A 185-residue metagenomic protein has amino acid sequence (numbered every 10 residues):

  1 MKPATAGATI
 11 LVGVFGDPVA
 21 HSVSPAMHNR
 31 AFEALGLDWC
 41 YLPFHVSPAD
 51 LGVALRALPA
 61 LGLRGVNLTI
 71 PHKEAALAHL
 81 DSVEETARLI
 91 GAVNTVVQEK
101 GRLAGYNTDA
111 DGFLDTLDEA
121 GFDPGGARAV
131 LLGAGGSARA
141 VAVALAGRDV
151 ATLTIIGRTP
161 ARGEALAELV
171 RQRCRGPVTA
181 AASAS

Functional and structural regions predicted by a protein language model:
P3-F122: Phosphate/diphosphate ligand-binding glycine-rich loop within oxidoreductases
G16, G105-A110, F122-G147, G157-R158: Glycine-rich adenosine-cofactor-binding loop
H45-S47, T159, A184: Conserved acidic residues
L77, A144-L145, L153: Phosphate/ribose-phosphate-bearing ligand recognition and processing surfaces, centered on ADP-ribose/NAD(+/P+) systems
R148-R173: NAD(P)-binding Rossmann-fold cofactor-contacting core
C174-S185: Short acidic low-complexity segments
